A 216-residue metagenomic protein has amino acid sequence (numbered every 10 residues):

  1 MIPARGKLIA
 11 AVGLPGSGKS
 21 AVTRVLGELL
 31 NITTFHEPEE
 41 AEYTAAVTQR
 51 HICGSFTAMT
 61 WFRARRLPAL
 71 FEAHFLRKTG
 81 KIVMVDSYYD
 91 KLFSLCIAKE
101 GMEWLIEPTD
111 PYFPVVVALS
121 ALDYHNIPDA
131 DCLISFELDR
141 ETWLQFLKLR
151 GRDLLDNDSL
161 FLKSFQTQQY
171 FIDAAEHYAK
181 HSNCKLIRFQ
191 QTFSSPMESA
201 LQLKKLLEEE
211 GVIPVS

Functional and structural regions predicted by a protein language model:
M1-G6: Phosphate-binding P-loop
A11: Hydrophobic anchor at the beta1->P-loop junction of P-loop NTPases
L14: P-loop (Walker A) phosphate-binding loop of NTP-binding proteins
K19: Conserved lysine of the Walker
V22, L26: Hydrophobic positions on the alpha1 helix immediately C-terminal to the Walker A/P-loop
E28-F71: Conserved substrate/cofactor phosphate-moiety recognition/catalytic segment in nucleotide-dependent phosphotransferases
S94-F171: A glycine- and Lys/Arg-enriched "phosphate-lid" helix/loop adjacent to the NTP-binding pocket of small-molecule kinases
L144-S216: NTP-dependent small-molecule kinase module
